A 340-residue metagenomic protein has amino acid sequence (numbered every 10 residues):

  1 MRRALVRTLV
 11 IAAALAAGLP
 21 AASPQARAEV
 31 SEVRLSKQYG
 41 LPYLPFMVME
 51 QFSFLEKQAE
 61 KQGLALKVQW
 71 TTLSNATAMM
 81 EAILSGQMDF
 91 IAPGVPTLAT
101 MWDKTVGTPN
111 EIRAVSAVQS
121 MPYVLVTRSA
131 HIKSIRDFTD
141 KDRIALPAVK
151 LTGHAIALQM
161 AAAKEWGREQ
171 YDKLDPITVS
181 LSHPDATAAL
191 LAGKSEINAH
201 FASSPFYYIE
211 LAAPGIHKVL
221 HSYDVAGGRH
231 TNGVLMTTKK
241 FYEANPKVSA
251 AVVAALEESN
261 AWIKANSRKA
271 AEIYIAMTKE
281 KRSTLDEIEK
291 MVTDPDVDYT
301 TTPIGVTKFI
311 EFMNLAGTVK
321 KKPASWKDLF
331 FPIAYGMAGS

Functional and structural regions predicted by a protein language model:
M1-I11: Bacterial N-terminal signal peptides that target proteins for export
L15-Q25: C-terminal segment of classical bacterial N-terminal signal peptides
E29-Y171, D175-S180, K194, N198-S204 (+2 more regions): Short, glycine-/small- and polar/acidic-enriched structural segments that line small-molecule recognition paths
S53, K57, T77, E81 (+14 more regions): Solvent-exposed, polar/charged alpha-helical surfaces in well-ordered, non-transmembrane soluble domains, broadly
L73-T77, A92, A148-I156, P184 (+4 more regions): Soluble non-cytosolic domains of exported or imported proteins
G167, D175, P184-A276: Pocket-lining segment of extracytoplasmic ligand-binding domains
Y242-K320: Secondary-structure end/capping motifs
M313-S340: Conserved C-terminal helix/tail region of periplasmic/extracytoplasmic solute-binding proteins
